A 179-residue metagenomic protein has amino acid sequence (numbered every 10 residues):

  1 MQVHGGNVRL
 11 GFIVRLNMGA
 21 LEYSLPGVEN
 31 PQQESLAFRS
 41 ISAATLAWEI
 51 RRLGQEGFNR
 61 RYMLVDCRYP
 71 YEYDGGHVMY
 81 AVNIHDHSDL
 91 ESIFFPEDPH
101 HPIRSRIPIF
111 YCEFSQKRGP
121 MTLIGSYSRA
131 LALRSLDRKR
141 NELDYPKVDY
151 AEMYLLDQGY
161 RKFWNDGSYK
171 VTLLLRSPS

Functional and structural regions predicted by a protein language model:
M1-A44, E49, F58-R60, C67-I109 (+1 more regions): Rhodanese-like catalytic fold shared by cysteine-dependent sulfurtransferases and DSP/PTP-type phosphatases
E113: Winged helix-turn-helix DNA-binding recognition segment
